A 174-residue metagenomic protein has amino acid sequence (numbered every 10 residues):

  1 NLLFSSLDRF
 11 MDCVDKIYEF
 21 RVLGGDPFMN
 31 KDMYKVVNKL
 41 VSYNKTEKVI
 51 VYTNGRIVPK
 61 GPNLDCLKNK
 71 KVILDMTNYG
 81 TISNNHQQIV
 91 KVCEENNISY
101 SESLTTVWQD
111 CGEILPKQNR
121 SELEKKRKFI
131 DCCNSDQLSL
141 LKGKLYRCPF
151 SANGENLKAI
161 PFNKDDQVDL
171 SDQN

Functional and structural regions predicted by a protein language model:
N1, Y18-V22, I50-N54, L74 (+3 more regions): A generic "structured core" feature
N1-V51, V58: Conserved alpha-helical substructure of the radical SAM core
F10-V14, N63-K70, V92: Acidic (Asp/Glu)-rich catalytic clusters
N30-Y34, G61-L64, H86-Q87: Conserved strand-to-helix beginnings and helix N-cap segments that scaffold or border functional pockets
T53-V58, N78-S83: Short beta->alpha connector loops
K70-I82, S101-T105: Non-cysteine beta-strand/loop elements that form the S-adenosyl-L-methionine
Q88-S101, T106-N134: Ligand-binding grooves and catalytic loops that recognize ribose/phosphate and carbohydrate rings, and esterified lipid
P116-N174: Accessory C-terminal segments flanking Radical SAM cores
